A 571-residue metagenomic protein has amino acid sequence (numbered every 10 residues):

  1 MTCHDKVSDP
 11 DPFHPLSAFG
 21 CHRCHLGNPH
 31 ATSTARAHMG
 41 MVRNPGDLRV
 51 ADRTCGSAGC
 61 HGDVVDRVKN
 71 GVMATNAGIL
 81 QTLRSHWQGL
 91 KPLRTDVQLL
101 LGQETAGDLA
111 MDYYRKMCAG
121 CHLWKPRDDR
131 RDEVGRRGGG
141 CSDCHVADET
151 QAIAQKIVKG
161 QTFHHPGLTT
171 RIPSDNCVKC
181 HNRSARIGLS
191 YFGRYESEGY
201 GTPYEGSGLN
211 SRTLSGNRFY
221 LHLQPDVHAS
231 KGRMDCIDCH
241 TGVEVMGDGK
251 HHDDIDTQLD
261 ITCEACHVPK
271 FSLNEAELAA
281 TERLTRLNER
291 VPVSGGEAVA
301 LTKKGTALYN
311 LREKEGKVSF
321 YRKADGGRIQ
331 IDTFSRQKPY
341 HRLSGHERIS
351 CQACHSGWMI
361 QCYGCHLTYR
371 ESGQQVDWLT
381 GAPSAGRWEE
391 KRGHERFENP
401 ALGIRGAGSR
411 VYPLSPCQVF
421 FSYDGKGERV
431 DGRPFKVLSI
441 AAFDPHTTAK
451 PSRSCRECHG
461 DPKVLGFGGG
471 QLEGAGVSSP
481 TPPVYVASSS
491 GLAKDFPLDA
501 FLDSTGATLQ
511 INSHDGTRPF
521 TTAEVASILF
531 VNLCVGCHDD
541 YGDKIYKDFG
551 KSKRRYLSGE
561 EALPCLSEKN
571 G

Functional and structural regions predicted by a protein language model:
M1-P10, L16-R130, D148-T150, P166-G571: C-type cytochrome heme-c attachment and multiheme electron-transfer modules
H14-P15, V134-R136: Short helix-terminating capping/connector loops at secondary-structure junctions
G135-H165: Long, hydrophobic, well-ordered secondary-structure blocks that form the structural core and pocket-lining surfaces
